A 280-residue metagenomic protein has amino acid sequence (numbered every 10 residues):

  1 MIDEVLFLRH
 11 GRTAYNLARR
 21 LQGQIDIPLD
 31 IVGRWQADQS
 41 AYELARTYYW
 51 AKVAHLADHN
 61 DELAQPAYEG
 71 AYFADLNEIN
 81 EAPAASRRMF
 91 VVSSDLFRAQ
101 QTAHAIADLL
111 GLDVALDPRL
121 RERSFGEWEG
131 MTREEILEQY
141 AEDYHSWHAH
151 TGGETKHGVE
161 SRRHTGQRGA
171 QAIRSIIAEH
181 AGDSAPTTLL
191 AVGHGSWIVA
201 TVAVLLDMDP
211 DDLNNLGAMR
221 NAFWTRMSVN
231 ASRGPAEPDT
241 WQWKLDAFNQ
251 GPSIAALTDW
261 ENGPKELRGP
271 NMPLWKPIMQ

Functional and structural regions predicted by a protein language model:
M1-D3, S40, R46-W50, R123-E135 (+2 more regions): Acidic, low-complexity terminal tails and accessory targeting/binding regions of phosphate-metabolizing enzymes
V5, M89, A185-S196: Generic beta-sheet signal
L8-R9, A14-L112: Active-site-proximal alpha-helix that buttresses catalytic centers in soluble enzyme cores
T13, W197-I198: Short active-site segment of divalent metal-dependent hydrolases/proteases that encodes the spacing between
A41-A45, Y49, N80, G166 (+1 more regions): Generic structural signal for well-ordered alpha-helical scaffold segments
F90, S94-D95, L112-E129, G217-R220: A short, structured active-site edge motif that brings together acidic residues
S93-S94, Q167, V192-G193: Short beta-strand scaffold positions
D143-H164, N271-L274: Short glycine/proline- and acidic residue-enriched helix-loop micro-motifs that form flexible lids or anion-recognition
